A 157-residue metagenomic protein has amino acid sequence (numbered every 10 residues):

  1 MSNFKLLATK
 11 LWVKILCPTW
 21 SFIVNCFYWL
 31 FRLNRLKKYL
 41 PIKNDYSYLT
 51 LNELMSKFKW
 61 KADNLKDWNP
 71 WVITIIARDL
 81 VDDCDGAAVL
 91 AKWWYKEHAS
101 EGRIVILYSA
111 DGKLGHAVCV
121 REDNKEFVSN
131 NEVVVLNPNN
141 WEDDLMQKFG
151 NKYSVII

Functional and structural regions predicted by a protein language model:
M1-I157: A structural boundary/capping signal
